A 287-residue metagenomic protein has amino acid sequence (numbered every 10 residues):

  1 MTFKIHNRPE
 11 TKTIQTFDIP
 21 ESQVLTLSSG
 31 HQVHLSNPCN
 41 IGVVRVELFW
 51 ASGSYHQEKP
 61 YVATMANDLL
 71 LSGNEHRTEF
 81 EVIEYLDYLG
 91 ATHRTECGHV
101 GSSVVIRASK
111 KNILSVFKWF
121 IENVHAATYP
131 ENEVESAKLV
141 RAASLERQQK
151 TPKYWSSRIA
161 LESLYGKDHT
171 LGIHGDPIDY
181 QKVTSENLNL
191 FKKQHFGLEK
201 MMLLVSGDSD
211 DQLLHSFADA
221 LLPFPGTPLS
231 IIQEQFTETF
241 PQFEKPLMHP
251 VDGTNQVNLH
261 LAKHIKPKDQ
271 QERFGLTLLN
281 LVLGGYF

Functional and structural regions predicted by a protein language model:
M1-N7, T26, N37, E81-I232 (+4 more regions): Charge-rich, well-structured scaffold segments of protease-associated domains
T2-V44: N- or domain-start disorder-to-order transition segments that initiate the globular core
T11, S22, V33, A91-T95 (+2 more regions): Generic structural motif
F17-I19, D87, F243: Residues that act as N-cap/strand-start positions at coil-to-secondary-structure junctions
F17-I19, L27-S28, E96-V100, V251-G253: Short, ordered beta-strand-loop transition motifs
S22, V43-R45, G101-S103, K200 (+1 more regions): Broad gene-expression machinery/nucleic-acid interaction feature
H31-S54, K59-P60, P228-F287: His/Glu-based metal-binding/catalytic segments typifying zinc-dependent metallopeptidases
R45-R107, K150, V282-Y286: M16/MPP (pitrilysin/insulinase) zinc-metallopeptidase core fold and M16-derived inactive scaffolds
